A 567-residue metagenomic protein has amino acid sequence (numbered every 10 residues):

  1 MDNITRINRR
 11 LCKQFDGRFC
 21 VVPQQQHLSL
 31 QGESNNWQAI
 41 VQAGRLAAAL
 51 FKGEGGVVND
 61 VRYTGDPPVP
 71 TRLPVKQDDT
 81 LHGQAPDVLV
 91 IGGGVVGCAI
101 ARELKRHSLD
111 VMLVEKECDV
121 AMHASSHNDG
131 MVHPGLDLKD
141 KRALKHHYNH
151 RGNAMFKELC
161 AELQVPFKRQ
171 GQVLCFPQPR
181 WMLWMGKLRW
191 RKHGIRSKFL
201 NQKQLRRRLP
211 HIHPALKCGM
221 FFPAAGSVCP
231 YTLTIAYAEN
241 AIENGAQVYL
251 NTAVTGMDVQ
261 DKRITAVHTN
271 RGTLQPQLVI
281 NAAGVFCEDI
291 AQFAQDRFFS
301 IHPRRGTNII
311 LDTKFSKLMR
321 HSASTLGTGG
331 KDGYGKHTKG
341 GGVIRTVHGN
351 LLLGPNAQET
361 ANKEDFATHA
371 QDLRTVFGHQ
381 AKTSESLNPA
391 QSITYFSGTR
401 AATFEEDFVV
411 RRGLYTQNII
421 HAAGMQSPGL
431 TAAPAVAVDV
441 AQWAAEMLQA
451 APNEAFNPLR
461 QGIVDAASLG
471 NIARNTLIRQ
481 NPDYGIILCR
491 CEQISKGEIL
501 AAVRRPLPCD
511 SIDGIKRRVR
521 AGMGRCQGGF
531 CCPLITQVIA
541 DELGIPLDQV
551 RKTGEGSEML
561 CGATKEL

Functional and structural regions predicted by a protein language model:
M1-L89, G93, G97-C98, V132-P134: N-terminal targeting leaders
D2-I7, H27, E33-S34, L200 (+6 more regions): C-terminal catalytic lobe of FAD-dependent flavoproteins
R106-H127: Glycine-rich FAD pyrophosphate-binding loop
D129-R208, T338-G341: Dinucleotide-binding Rossmann-like beta1-alpha1 core, especially the glycine-rich loop that anchors the ADP
L144-H150, C175-L183, M220-E239, Y249 (+3 more regions): Short beta-strand to alpha-helix junction loop
M220-L278, F286: Helical element adjacent to the flavin cofactor pocket in flavoenzyme catalytic cores
M257-R263, T269-G354, Q358-A367: Flavin-dependent oxidoreductases
E364, S495-P506, G529-L547: Iron-sulfur (Fe-S) cluster-binding segments and ferredoxin-like electron-carrier domains, especially [2Fe-2S]
